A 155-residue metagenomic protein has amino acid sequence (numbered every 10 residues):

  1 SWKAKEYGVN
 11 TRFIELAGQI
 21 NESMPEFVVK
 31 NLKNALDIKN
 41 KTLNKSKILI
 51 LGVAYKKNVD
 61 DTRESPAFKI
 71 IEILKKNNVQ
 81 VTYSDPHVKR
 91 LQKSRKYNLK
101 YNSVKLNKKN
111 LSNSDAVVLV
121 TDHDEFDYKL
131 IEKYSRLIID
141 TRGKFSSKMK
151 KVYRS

Functional and structural regions predicted by a protein language model:
S1-S155: Structural/interface elements that position substrates and couple domains in central-metabolism enzymes
